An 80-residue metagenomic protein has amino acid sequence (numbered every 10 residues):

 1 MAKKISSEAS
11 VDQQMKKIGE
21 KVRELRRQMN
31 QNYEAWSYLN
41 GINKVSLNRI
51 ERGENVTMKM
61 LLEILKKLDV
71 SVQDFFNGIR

Functional and structural regions predicted by a protein language model:
A2-Q28: A short, Lys/Arg-rich alpha-helix, primarily the initiator
V22, Y33, K44, M58-L61 (+1 more regions): Helix-turn-helix DNA-binding elements, focusing on the entry/boundary residues of the two helices that contact DNA
L25, L39, I50, G78: Residues in the recognition helix of alpha-helical DNA-binding motifs
R26, S37, L65: The alpha-helix within a helix-turn-helix
M29-N48: Short alpha-helical DNA-recognition segment
G53-K66: Short, basic-rich loop-to-helix N-cap that marks the start of a DNA-contacting helix
D69-R80: Short C-terminal boundary/hinge segments that cap the last helix of small helical domains
